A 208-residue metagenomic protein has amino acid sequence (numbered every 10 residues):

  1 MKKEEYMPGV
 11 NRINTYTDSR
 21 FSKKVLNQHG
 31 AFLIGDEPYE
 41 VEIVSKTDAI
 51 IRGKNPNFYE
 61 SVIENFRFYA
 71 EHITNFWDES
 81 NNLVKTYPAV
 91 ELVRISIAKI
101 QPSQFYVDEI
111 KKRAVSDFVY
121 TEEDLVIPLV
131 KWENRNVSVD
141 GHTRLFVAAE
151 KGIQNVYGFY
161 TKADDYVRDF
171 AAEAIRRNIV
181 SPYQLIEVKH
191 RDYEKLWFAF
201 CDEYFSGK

Functional and structural regions predicted by a protein language model:
K2, Y6-V139, A149: Short alpha-helix boundary/capping and kink motifs at helix termini
G9, I13-S22, W132-K208: Basic- and aromatic-enriched surface patches that contact anionic nucleotides/nucleic acids
